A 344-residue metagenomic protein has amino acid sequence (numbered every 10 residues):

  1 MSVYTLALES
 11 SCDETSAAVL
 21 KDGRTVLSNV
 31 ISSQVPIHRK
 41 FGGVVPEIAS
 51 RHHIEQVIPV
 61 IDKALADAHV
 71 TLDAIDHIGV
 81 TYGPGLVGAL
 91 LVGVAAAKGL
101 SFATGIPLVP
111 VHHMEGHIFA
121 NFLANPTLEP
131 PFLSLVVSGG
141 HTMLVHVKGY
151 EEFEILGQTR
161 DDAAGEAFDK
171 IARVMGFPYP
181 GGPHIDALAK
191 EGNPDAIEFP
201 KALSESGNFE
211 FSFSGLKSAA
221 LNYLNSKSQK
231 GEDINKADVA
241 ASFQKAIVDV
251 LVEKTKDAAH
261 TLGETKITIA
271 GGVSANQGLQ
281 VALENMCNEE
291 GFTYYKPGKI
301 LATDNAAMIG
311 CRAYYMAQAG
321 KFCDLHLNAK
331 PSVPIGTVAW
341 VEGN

Functional and structural regions predicted by a protein language model:
M1-S2, V111-L133: Conserved phosphate-binding catalytic cores of ATP/NTP-utilizing and phosphoryl-transfer enzymes
S2-P84, H113, H117: N-terminal beta-alpha supersecondary unit
T15-L20, S134-V136, T142-H146: Short beta-strand scaffold segments in enzyme catalytic cores
L72-Y82, L262-V273, Y295-P297: Short glycine-rich phosphate-binding loop at a beta-alpha junction
P110-V111, I267, L283-I309: Conserved phosphate-binding/catalytic loops in two-lobed NTP-binding clefts
E115, P126, G149-N193, K217-S218 (+1 more regions): Glycine-rich phosphate-binding loop plus the immediately following alpha-helix
A187-I267, N276-E290, A317-G320, T337-N344: A contiguous, well-structured pocket-lining segment that forms one wall/lid of small-molecule binding clefts in soluble
P297-I335: Glycine-rich phosphate-binding/hydrolytic loop that grips phosphoryl groups
